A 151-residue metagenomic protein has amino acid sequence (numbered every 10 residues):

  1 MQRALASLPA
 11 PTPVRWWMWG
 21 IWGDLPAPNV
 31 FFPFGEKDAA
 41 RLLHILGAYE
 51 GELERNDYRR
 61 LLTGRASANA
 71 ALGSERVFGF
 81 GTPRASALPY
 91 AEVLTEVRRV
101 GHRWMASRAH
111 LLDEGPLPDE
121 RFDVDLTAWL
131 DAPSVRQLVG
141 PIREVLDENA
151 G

Functional and structural regions predicted by a protein language model:
M1-N149: Metal-dependent de-N-acetylase/amidase catalytic core
